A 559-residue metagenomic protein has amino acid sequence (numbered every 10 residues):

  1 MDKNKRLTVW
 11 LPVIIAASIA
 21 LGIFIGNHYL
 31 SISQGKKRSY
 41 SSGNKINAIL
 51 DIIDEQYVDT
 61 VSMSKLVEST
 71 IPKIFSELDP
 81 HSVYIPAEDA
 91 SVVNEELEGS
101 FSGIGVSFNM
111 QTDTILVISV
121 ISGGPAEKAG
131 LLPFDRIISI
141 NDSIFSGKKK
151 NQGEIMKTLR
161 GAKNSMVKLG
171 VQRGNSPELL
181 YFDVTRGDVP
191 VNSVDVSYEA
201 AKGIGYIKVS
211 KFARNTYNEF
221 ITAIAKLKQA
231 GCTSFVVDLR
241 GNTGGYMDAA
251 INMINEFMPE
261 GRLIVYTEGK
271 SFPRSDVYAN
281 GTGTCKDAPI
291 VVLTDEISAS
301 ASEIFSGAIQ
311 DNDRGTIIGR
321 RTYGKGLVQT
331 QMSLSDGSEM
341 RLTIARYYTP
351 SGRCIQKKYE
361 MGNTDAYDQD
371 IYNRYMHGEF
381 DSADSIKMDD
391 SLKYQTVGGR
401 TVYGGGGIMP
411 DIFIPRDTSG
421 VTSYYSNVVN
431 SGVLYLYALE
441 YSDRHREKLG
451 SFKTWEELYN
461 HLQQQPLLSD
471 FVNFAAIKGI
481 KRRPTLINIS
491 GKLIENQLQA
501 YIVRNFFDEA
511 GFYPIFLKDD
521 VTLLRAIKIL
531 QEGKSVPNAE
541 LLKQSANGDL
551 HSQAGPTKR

Functional and structural regions predicted by a protein language model:
M1-L7: Short, Lys/Arg-rich N-terminal segment immediately upstream of the first membrane anchor
D2, H28-S42, I46, L50 (+7 more regions): Cleft-lining beta-strand/loop regions that shape enzyme active-site pockets
W10-N27: Hydrophobic membrane-insertion alpha-helices, especially the h-region of bacterial N-terminal signal peptides
Y57-I118, N164-V196, L517-I527, G533-Q544: Extended, small/polar residue-biased N-terminal targeting/export presequences and adjacent propeptide/linker tracts
I137-I138, V167, I355, V402: Generic structural signal for buried aliphatic residues
I140-N141, Q172, T343, K358 (+1 more regions): Residue-level recognition of conserved beta-strand edge/terminus positions
A301, D313, R320, G324-L392: Polar, glycine-rich mid-to-C-terminal structural blocks that act as macromolecule-binding/assembly scaffolds
C354-I355, Y359-R559: Conserved functional hotspot residues or short segments at active or partner-binding sites across diverse domains
